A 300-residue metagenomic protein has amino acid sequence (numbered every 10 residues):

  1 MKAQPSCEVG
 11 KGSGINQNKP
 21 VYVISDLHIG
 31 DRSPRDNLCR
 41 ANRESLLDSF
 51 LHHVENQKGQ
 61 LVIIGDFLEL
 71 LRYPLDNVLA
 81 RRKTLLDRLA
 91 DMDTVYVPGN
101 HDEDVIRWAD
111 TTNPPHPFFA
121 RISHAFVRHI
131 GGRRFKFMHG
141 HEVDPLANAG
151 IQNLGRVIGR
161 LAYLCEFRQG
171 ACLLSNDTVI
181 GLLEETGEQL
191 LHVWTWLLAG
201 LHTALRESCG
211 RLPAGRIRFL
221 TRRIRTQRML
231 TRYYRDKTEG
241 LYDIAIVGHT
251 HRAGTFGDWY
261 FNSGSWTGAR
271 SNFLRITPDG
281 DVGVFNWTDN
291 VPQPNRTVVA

Functional and structural regions predicted by a protein language model:
M1-K19: Acidic, histidine-bearing metal-coordination/catalytic regions of metal-dependent phosphoesterases
G14, N18-I24, I29-G131: Core catalytic region of metal-dependent phosphoesterases/phosphodiesterases, especially metallo-beta-lactamase-like
I29, E69, D102, V143 (+3 more regions): Surface-exposed, flexible loop/turn segments at secondary-structure boundaries
L86-D87, Q189, Y233: Membrane-proximal helix-turn-helix segments that form the acceptor-binding/catalytic region of lipid-linked
N113-A125, G131-K136, H141-A162, R223-F285: Conserved beta-sheet core of the metallophosphoesterase superfamily
G140-M229: Active-site-proximal loop/helix segment associated with metal-binding centers of metalloenzymes
F285-P294: Short, solvent-exposed aromatic-acidic interface loops
N295-A300: Glycine-rich phosphate-binding loops of NTPases
